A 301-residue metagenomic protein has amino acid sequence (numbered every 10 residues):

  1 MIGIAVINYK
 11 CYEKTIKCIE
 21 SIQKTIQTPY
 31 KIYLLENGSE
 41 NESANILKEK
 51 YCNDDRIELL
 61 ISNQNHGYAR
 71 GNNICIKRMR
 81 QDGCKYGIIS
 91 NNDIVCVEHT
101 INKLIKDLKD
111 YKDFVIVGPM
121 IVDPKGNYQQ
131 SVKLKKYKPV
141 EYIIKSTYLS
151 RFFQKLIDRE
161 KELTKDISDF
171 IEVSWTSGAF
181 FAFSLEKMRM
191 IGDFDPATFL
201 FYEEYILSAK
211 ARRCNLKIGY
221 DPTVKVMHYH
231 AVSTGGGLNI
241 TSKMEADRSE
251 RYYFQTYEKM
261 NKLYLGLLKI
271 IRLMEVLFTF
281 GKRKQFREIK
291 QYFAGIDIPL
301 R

Functional and structural regions predicted by a protein language model:
E20-Y30: Short, acidic, metal-binding catalytic loop of nucleotide-sugar glycosyltransferases
S21, E36-N45, Q64, V97: A conserved acidic beta->alpha catalytic loop
S62-D82: Glycine-rich, basic loop-to-helix element that forms the pyrophosphate-binding segment of sugar-nucleotide handling
C84-V95: Short beta-strand-to-loop acidic/aromatic patch adjacent to the donor-nucleotide binding site
V95-V132: Conserved donor NDP-sugar-binding/catalytic core segment of glycosyltransferases
K136-V173: Short, flexible, basic/aromatic active-site loop/helix in glycosyltransferases
D166-D169, S174-K225: A short, conserved alpha-helix in the catalytic core of glycosyltransferases
I240-R251, Q255-R301: Non-catalytic, C-terminal membrane-associated alpha-helical segments of glycosyltransferases
